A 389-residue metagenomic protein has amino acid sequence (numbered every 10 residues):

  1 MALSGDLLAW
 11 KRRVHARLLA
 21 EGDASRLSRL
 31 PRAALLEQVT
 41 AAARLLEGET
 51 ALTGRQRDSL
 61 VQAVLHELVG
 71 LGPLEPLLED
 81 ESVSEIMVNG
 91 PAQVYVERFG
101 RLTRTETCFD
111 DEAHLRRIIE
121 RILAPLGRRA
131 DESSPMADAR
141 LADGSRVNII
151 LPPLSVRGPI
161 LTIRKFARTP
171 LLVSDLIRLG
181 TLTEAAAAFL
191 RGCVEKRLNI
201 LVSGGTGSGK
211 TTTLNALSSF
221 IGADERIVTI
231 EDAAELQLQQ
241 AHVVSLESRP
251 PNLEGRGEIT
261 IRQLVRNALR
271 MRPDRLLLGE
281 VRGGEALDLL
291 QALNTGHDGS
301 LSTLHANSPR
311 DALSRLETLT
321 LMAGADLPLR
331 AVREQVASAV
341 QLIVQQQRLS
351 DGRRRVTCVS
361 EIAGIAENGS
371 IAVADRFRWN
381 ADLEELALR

Functional and structural regions predicted by a protein language model:
M1-T103: N-terminal anchoring/assembly modules that precede and organize ATP-driven motor systems
R26, G48-R55, V69-D80, I122-A139 (+3 more regions): Active-site phosphate-binding and catalytic loops of NTP-dependent enzymes
D80, V88, Q93-K196: P-loop NTP-binding catalytic core
A167-R178, N215, S219-R266, A312-L316: P-loop NTPase switch/communication element
V202: Hydrophobic anchor at the beta1->P-loop junction of P-loop NTPases
K210: Conserved lysine of the Walker
E231, L236-V244, A268-G364: Conserved P-loop NTPase nucleotide-binding/switch module
V336, S350-R389: NTP-binding/hydrolysis catalytic cores, primarily Walker-type P-loop NTPases
